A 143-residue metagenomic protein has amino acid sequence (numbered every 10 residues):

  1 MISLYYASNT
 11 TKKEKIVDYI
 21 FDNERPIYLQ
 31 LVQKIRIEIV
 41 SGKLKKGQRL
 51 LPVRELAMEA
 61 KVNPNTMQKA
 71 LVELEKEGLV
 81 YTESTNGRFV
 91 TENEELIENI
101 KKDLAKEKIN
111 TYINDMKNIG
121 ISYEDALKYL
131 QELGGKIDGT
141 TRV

Functional and structural regions predicted by a protein language model:
M1-R49, D103-E107, I113-T140: Extreme N-terminal segment that seeds HTH/winged-HTH DNA-binding domains in transcriptional regulators
I16-D22, V53, E94-E98: A short, mixed-charge helix-start or loop-turn motif at secondary-structure junctions
K43-L44, E73, G78-L79: Short hinge/loop at the helix->beta-strand junction immediately C-terminal to the helix-turn-helix recognition helix
R49-A60, L74: A short alpha-helical element within helix-turn-helix/winged-helix DNA-binding domains across DNA-binding proteins
L50, T82-V90, E94-E95: Short, Lys/Arg-rich nucleic-acid/phosphate-binding segment
T91-K106, N110: A surface-exposed regulatory interaction patch that couples sensing to output across bacterial transport/metabolic
